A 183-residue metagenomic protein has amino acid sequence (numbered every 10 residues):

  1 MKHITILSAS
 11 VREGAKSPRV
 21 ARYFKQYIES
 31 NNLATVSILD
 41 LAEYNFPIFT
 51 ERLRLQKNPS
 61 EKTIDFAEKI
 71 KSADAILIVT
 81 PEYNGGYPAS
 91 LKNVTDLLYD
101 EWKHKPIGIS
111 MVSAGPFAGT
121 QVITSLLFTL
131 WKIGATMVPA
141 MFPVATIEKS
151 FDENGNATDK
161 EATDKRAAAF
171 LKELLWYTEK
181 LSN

Functional and structural regions predicted by a protein language model:
M1-D96, A157-N183: N-terminal beta1-alpha1-beta2 submodule of the flavodoxin-like/Rossmannoid cofactor-binding fold
T5, E13, P81, D100 (+2 more regions): Short glycine- and Lys/Arg-enriched binding-loop motifs that mark or flank ligand-binding interfaces
S37-P47, D100, A135-N154: Mobile beta-alpha loop/short-helix "lid" or hinge segments that flank ligand
Y83-Y87, T124-S125, F142-V144, N154-T158: A general structural signal for short secondary-structure boundary/capping elements
L91-L97, W131-T136: Short, electropositive alpha-helical surface patch
K103-H104: His-Asp phosphorelay/catalytic-motif detector in bacterial-type signaling
I107-T146, A162: Short, glycine-/small-residue-rich phosphate/pyrophosphate-handling segment
L130, F151-D152, T158-E161: A glycine/threonine-rich phosphate-anchoring loop and its flanking beta-alpha core in nucleotide/phosphate-binding
